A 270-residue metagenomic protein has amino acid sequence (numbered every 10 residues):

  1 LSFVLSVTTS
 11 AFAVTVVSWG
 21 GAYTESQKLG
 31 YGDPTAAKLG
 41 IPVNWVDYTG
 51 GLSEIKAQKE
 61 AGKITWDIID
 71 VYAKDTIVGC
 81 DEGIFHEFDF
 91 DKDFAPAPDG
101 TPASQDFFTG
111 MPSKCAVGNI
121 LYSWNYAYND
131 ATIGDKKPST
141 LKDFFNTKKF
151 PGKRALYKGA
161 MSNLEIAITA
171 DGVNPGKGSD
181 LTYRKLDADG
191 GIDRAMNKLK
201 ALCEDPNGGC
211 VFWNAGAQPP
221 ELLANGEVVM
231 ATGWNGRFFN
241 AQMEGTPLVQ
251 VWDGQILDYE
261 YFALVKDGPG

Functional and structural regions predicted by a protein language model:
L1-S6: Bacterial N-terminal signal peptides
V7-A13: Sec/Tat signal peptide C-region and signal peptidase I cleavage site
A13-G79: Early extracytoplasmic/lumenal segment of secretory-pathway proteins
G21-K28, Y72-P220: Extracytoplasmic ligand-binding site segments that recognize negatively charged/polar headgroups
I55, G79, A167, E221-G226 (+1 more regions): Hydrophobic residues within well-ordered alpha-helices
K63-D70, F212-W213, V229-W234, V249: Paired acidic/hydrophobic, glycine-rich loop segments that form the ligand-binding mouth/hinge of periplasmic-binding
T76-V78, M230-P247: A ligand-binding cleft/hinge motif common to bilobed small-molecule-binding domains
Y122, I192-L202, Q242-G268: Periplasmic-binding protein-like
